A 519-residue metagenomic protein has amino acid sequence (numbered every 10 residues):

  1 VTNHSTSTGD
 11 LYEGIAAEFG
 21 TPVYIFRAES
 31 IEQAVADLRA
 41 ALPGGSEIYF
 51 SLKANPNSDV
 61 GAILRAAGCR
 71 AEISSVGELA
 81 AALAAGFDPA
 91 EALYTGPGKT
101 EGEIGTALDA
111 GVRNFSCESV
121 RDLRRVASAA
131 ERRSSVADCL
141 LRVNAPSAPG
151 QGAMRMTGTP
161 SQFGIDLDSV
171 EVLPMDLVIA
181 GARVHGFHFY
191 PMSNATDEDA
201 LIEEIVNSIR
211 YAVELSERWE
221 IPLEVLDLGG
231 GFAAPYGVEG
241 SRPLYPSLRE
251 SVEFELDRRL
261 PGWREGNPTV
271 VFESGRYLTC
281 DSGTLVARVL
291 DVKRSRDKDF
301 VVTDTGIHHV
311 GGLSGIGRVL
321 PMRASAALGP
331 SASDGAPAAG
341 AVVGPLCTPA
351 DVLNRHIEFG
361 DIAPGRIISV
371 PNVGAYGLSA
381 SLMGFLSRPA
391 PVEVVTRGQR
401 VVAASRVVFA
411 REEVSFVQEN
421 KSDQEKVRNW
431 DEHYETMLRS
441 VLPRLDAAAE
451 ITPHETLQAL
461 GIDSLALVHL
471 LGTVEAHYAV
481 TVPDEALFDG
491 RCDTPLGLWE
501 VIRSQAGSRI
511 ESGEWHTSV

Functional and structural regions predicted by a protein language model:
V1-A137, I179, R183, E217 (+2 more regions): A charged N-terminal "starter" segment
L11, D257, E265-K421: Charged (often Lys/Glu-rich) extended helix/loop segments that serve as interaction or gating elements
I31, K53, S75, A107 (+6 more regions): Conserved, mostly hydrophobic/aromatic
G61, A84, I104-D109, V126-A129 (+6 more regions): Short acidic, glycine/serine/threonine-rich loops at helix termini
R70-E72, L93, S116, L140-R142 (+8 more regions): Structured core elements
S134-A148: Glycine-rich, aromatic-flanked loop segments that form ligand/cofactor-binding clefts across common enzyme folds
A145-D291, F359, R388: Active-site loop/helix belt of alpha/beta enzymes
D423-G472, A476-V519: Phosphopantetheine-dependent thiolation modules in NRPS/PKS and related acyl-activating systems
